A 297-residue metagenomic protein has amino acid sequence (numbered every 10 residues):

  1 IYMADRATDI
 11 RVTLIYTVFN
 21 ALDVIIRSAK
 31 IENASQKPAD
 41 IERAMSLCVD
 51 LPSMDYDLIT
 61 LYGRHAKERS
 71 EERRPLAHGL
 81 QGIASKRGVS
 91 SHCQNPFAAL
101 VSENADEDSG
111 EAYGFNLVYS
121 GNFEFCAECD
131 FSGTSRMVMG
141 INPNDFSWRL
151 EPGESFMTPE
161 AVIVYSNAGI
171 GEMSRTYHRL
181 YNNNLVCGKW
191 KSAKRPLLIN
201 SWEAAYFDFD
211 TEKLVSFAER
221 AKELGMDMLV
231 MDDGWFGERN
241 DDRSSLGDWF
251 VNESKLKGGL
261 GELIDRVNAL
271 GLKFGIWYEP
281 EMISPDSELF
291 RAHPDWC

Functional and structural regions predicted by a protein language model:
I1-G133, N144-F146: Polysaccharide-binding surfaces and accessory modules of carbohydrate-active proteins
I25, D40, M157, L224-G225 (+1 more regions): Short loop/turn motifs at secondary-structure junctions
A34, Y165-S166, E281-I283: Short coil/turn motifs at secondary-structure junctions
G140-W148, K255: Short alpha-helix capping/helix-loop boundary micro-motifs
W148-N167: Short Pro-Gly-centered flexible turn/kink motifs
I163-P196: Terminal connector regions
W190-C297: Aromatic-lined carbohydrate-binding/catalytic grooves of carbohydrate-active enzymes
